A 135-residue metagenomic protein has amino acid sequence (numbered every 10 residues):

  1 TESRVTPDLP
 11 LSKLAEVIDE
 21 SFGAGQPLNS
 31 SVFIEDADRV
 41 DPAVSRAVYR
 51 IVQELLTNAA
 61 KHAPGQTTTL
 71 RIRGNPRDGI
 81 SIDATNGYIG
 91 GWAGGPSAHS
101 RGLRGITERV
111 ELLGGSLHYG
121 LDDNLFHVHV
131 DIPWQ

Functional and structural regions predicted by a protein language model:
T1-Q135: Glycine-rich ATP/GTP-binding catalytic cores of kinases/NTPases
